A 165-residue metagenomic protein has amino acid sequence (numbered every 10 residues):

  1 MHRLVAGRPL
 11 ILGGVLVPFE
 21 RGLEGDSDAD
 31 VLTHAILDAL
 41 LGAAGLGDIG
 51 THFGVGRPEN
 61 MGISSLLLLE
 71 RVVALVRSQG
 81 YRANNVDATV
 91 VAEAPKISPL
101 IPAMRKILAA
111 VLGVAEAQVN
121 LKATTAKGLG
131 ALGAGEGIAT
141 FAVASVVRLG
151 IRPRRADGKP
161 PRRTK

Functional and structural regions predicted by a protein language model:
M1-A103, L112: RNase III-family endoribonuclease catalytic core
I97-I101, G130-G133, P153: Short, well-ordered secondary-structure micro-motifs
K106: Active-site phosphate/pyrophosphate- and oxyanion-stabilizing loops and adjacent acidic/basic residues in soluble
A115-Q118: Short acidic capping loops at alpha-helix termini that bridge into adjacent secondary structure
L121-T125: Pyridoxal 5′-phosphate
G128-E136, T164-K165: N-terminal and secondary-structure boundary signal
A134-I151: C-terminal edge-of-domain segments
R154-K165: Short Lys/Arg-rich cationic patches that frequently serve as NLS/NoLS or arginine-rich RNA/DNA-binding motifs
